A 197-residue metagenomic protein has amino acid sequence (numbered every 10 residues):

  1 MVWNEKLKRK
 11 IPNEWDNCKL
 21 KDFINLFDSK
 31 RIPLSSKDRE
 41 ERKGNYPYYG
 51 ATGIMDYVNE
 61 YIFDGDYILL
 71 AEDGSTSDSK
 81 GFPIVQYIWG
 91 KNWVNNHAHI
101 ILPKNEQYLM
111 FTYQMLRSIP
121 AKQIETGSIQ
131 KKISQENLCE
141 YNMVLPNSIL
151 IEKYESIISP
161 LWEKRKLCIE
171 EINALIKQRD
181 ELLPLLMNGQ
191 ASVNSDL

Functional and structural regions predicted by a protein language model:
M1-P33, D38-G50, V144, S148-N194: Non-catalytic DNA-recognition/assembly elements of restriction-modification systems
K19, I32, D56-Y57, D78 (+9 more regions): Residues in flexible loops and secondary-structure boundaries
K37, V58-N59: A generic local secondary-structure boundary/capping motif
R39-E40, M55, D78, K131-S134 (+1 more regions): Juxtamembrane/interface motifs at transmembrane-helix termini
G50-T52, E60-R117, K122-Y141: A short beta-sheet element
